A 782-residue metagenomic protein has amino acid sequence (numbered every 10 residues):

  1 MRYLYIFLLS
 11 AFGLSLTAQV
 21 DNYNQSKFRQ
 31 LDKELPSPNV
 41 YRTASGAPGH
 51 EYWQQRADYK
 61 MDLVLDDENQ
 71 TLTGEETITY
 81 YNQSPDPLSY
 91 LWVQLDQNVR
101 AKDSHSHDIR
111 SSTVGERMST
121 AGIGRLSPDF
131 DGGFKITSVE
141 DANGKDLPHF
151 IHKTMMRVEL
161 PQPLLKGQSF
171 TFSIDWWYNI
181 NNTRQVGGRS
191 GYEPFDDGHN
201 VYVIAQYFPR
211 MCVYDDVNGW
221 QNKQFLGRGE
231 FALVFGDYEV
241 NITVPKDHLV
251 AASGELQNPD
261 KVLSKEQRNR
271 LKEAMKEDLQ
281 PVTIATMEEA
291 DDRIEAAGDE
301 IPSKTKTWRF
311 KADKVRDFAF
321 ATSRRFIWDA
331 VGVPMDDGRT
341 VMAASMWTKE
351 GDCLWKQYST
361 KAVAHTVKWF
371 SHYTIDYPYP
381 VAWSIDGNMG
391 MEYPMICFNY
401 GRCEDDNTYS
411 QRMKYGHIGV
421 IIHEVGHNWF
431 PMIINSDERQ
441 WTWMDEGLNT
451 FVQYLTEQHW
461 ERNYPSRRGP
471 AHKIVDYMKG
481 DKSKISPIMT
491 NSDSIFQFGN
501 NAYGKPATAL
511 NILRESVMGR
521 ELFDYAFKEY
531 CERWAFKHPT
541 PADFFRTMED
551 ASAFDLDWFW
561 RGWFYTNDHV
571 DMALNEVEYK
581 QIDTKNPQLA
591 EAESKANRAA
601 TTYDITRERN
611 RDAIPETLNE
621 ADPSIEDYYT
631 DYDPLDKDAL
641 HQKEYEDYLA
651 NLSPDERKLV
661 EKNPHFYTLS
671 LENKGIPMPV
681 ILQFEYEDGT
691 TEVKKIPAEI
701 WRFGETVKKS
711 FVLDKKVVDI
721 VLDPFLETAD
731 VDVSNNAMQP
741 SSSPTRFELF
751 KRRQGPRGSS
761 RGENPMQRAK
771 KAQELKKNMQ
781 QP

Functional and structural regions predicted by a protein language model:
R2, A18, N22-A44, A57 (+4 more regions): Hydrophobic alpha-helical and helix-loop surface patches within well-folded domains that function as non-catalytic
V20-N22, T71, Y81, P87 (+6 more regions): A surface-exposed beta-strand-loop module
V20-Q94: Early extracytoplasmic/domain-onset interaction patches
E76-I78, N82, L95-Q97, Q168-N182 (+3 more regions): Short, hydrophobic/aromatic-enriched beta-strand segments in well-ordered soluble domains
W92-G144, D247-H248, E685-K695, V712: Solvent-exposed beta-hairpin/edge-strand motifs
D103-M118, W177-Y238, P259, P334 (+1 more regions): Glycine/proline-rich low-complexity spacer/linker segments in large multi-domain proteins
P209-W220, L226-I422, F451: Hydrophobic helix-coil surface modules that form long, contiguous segments used for peptide/substrate interaction
R228, L249, L256-Q267, E273-A285 (+5 more regions): Non-catalytic accessory/interaction domains
